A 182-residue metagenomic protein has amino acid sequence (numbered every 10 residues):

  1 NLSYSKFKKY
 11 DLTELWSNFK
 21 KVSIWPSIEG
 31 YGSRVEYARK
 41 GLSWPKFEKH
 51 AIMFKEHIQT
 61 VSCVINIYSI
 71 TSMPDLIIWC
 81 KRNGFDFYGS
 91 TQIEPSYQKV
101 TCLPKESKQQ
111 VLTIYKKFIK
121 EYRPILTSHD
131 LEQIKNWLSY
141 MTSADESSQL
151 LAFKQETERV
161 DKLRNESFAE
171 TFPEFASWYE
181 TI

Functional and structural regions predicted by a protein language model:
N1-Y10, L15-E48, I58-I67, D86-P95: Core AdoMet radical
F7, I70-M73, Q98-T101: Short, solvent-exposed polar/charged micro-motifs at secondary-structure junctions
K8-L12, S43-I52, M73-L76, K108-K116: Well-ordered, non-membrane alpha-helical segments in soluble/globular domains
N18-F19, H50-Q59, N83, F118-I125: A structural motif corresponding to the C-terminal end of an alpha-helix and its immediate exit/capping segment
I67-N83: Catalytic cores of alpha/beta
Y97-K120: PAPS-dependent sulfotransferase catalytic core
K116-I182: Radical SAM enzyme core and accessory elements
